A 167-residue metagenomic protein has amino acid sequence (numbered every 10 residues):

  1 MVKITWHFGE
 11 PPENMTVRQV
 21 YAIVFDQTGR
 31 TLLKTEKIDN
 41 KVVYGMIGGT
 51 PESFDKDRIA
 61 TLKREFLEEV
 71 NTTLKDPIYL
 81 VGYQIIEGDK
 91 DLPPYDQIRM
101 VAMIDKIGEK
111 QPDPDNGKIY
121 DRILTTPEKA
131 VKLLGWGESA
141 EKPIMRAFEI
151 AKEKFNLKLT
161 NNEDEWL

Functional and structural regions predicted by a protein language model:
M1-Y21: Acidic, metal-coordinating catalytic segment for phosphate/diphosphate chemistry, firing primarily on the Nudix
R18-V20, D96-I98, Y120: Change "...and in nucleic-acid phosphodiester-cleaving endonucleases..." to "...and in nucleic-acid processing enzymes
A22, L80, M100-A102: A structural signal for short, well-ordered beta-strand segments
D26-E69: Conserved Nudix-box catalytic region and its N-terminal flanking loop in Nudix hydrolases and closely related
D26-G29, M103-G108, P127-E128: Short loop segments at secondary-structure junctions
T73-G82: A short coil-to-beta-strand element that immediately follows conserved catalytic motifs
Q84-K110, I123: Active-site-adjacent beta-strand/loop module that shapes the phosphate/pyrophosphate-binding cleft
D115-L167: Nudix hydrolase/Nudix homology domain
